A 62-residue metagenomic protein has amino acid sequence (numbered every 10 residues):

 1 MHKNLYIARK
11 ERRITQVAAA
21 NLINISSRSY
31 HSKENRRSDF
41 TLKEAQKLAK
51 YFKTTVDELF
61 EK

Functional and structural regions predicted by a protein language model:
M1-N4, K62: Absolute protein N-terminus
K3-L22: Short basic helix-loop element that most often maps to the first helix and adjoining turn of HTH DNA-binding modules
A8, L42-K43: Short, Lys/Arg-enriched C-terminal cap helix and immediately downstream tail that follows
A18, S29, E58: Residues in the helix-turn-helix
I25-D39: Recognition helix of helix-turn-helix/homeodomain-like DNA-binding domains that insert into the DNA major groove
K43-E58: DNA major-groove recognition helix of helix-turn-helix/homeodomain DNA-binding modules
